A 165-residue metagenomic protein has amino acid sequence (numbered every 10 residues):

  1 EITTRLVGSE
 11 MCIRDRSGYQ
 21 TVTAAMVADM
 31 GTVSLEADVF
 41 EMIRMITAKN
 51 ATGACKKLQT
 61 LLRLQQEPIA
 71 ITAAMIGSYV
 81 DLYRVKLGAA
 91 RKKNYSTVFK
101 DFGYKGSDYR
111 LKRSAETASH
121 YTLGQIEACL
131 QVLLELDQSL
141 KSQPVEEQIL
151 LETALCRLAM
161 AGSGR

Functional and structural regions predicted by a protein language model:
E1, E41, E152: Acidic-residue sensor for enzyme active/binding pockets
E1-G8, C12-I13: Single conserved hydrophobic/aromatic residue that forms the stacking wall/gate of nucleotide- or nucleobase-binding
S9-E10, E36-V39, M75: Active-site-proximal catalytic alpha-helix in oxidoreductases
R14-L35, T72, R91-K100: Conserved C-terminal helix/linker of AAA+ ATPases
A24, E36-F40, C55, L111: Residue-level signal for cytosolic alpha-helical hairpin/rod architecture
A28, V39-R44: Amphipathic alpha-helical repeat scaffolds
T47-R165: Helix-rich C-terminal "collar"/helical-bundle subdomain used as an assembly and partner-interaction module in RFC-like
